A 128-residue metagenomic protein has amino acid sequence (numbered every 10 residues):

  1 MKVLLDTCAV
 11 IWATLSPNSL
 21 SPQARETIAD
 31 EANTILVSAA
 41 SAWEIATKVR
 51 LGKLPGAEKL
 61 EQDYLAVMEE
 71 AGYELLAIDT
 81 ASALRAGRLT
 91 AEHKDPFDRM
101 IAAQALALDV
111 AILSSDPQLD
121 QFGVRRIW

Functional and structural regions predicted by a protein language model:
M1-S38, L51-A66, E70, L108 (+2 more regions): Short, well-structured N-terminal submotif of metal-dependent ribonuclease cores
T7-C8, I45, A86, A105: Generic structural signal for small/hydrophobic residues in well-ordered secondary structure, especially within
A9, S41-A42, S82, I101 (+1 more regions): Alpha-helix capping/helix-boundary segments
S16-P17, K48, L89, R125: Residue-level signal for well-ordered alpha-helical positions
A39-T47: Short, conserved active-site loops that position catalytic residues or coordinate cofactors/metal ions across diverse
P55-L65, E69-S115: Active-site neighborhoods of divalent-metal-dependent phosphate/nucleic-acid chemistry enzymes
